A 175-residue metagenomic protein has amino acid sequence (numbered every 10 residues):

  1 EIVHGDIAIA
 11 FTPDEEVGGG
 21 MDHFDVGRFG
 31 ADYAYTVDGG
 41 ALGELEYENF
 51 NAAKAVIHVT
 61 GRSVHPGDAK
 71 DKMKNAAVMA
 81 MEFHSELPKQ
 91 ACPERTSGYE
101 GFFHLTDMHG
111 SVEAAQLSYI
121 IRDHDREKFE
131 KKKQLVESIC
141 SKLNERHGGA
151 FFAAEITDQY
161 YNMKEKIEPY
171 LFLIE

Functional and structural regions predicted by a protein language model:
E1-E16, A55-V59, H65, K70-Q90 (+1 more regions): Alpha-helical metal-binding/catalytic segments enriched in His/Glu/Asp
E1-F50, C92, E100-T106, G110 (+3 more regions): Acidic/histidine-rich catalytic neighborhood of metal-dependent amide-processing enzymes
G19, V59-G61, F103, D158: Residue-level signal for pocket-adjacent positions within structured domains
D25-R28, N51-A52, K74-N75, Q134-S138: Short, solvent-exposed amphipathic alpha-helical segments in soluble enzyme and RNA/protein-processing domains
G40, T60-R62, A154: Short loop segments at secondary-structure junctions
Y47-E48, A69-D71, K131, E165-I167: Short, solvent-exposed loop/turn segments at secondary-structure boundaries
A76-E175: Metal-dependent amide/peptide-bond hydrolase catalytic core, centered on the "pita-bread" metallohydrolase fold
